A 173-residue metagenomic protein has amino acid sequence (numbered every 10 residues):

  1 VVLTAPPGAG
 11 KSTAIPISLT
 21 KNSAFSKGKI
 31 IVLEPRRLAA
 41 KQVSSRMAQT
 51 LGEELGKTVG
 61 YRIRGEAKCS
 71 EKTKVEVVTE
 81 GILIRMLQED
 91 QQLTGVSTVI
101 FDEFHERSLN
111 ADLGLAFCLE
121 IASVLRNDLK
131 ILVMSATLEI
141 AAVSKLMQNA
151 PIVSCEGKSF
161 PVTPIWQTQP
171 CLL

Functional and structural regions predicted by a protein language model:
V1-L173: P-loop NTPase motor module signature
